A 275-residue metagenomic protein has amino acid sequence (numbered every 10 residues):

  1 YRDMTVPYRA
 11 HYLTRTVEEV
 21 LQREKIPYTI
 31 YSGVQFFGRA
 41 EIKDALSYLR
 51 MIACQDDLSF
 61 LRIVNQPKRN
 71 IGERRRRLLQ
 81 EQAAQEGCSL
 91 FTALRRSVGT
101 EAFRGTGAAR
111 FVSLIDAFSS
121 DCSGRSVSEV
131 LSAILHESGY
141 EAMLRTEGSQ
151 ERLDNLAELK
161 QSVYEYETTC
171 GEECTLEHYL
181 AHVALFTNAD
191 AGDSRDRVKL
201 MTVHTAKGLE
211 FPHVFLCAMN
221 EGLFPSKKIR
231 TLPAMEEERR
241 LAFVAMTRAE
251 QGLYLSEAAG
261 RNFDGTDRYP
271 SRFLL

Functional and structural regions predicted by a protein language model:
Y1-D3: Short, surface-exposed connector motifs at secondary-structure boundaries
H11-I26, R39, L46-L275: Conserved helicase C-terminal RecA-like lobe
K25-Q35: Conserved RecA-like helicase motor-core motifs
